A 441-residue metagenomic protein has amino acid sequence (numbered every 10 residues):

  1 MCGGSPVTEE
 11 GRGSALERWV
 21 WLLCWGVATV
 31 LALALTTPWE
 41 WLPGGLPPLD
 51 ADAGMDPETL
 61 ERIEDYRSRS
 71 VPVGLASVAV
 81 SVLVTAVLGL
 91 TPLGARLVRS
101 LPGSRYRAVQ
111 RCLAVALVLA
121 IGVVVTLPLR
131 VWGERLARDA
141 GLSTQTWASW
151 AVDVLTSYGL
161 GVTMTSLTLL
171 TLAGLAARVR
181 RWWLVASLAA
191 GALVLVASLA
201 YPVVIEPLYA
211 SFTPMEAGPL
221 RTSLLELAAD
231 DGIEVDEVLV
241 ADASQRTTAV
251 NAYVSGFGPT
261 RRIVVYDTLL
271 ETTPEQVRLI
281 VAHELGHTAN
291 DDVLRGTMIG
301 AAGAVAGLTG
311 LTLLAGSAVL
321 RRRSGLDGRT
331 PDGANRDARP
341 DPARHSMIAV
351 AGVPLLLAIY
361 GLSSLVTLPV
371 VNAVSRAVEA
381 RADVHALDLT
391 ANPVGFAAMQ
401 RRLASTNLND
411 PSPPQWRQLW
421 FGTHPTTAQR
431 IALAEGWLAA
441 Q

Functional and structural regions predicted by a protein language model:
C2-L22, L33-T91, R96-H345, G361 (+1 more regions): Polar-ligand-bearing catalytic/cofactor-coordination segments of membrane-embedded or membrane-tethered inner-membrane
G26-V30: Final/C-terminal transmembrane alpha-helix of multipass membrane proteins
S346-L357: N-terminal signal-anchor/signal peptide hydrophobic helix marking the start of the first transmembrane segment
